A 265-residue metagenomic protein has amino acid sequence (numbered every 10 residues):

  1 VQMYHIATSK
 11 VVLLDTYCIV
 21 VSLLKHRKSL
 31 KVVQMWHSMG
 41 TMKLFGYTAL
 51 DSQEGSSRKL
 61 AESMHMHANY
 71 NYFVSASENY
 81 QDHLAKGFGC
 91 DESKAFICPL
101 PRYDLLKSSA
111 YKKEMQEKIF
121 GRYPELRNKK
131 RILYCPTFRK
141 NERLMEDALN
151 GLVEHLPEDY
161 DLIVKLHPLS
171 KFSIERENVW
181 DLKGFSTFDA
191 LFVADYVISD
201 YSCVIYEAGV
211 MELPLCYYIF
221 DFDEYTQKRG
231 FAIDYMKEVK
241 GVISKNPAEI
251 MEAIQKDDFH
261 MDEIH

Functional and structural regions predicted by a protein language model:
V1, R27-V33, L162, I174-F185: Active-site regions of enzymes building and remodeling cell-envelope glycoconjugates
V1-A110: Active-site and donor-binding regions of nucleotide-sugar-utilizing enzymes
Y4-H5, K25, M66, E125 (+3 more regions): Structural alpha-helical scaffold elements that stabilize or flank donor/cofactor-binding regions in carbohydrate
K10, A68-F73, D161, V193-Y196 (+1 more regions): Short active-site oxyanion
V12-C18, L23-H26, K31-W36, G184-R229: A donor-sugar binding/catalytic signature common to diverse glycosyltransferases and related nucleotide-sugar
T16, A76-N79, P168, Y201 (+1 more regions): Helix N-cap/beta->alpha junction signal
G87, A95-R176, S244: Conserved catalytic-core segment of nucleotide-activated headgroup transferases in glycan assembly
E175-R176, C203-H265: Catalytic binding pocket for nucleotide-activated donors in carbohydrate/polymer assembly enzymes
